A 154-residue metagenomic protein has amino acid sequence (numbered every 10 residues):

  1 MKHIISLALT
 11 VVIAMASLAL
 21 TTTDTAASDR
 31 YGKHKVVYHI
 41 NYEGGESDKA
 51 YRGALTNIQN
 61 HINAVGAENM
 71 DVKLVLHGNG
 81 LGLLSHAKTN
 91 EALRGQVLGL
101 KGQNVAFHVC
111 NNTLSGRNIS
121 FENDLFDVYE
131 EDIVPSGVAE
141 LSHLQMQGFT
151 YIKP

Functional and structural regions predicted by a protein language model:
M1-L9: Bacterial N-terminal signal peptides that target proteins for export
A8-A19: Bacterial N-terminal signal peptides
D29-G45, V75-N79: Acidic/histidine-rich, surface-exposed loop or edge segments in extracytoplasmic proteins
V36-H39, K73-L76, A106-V109, K153: Structural recognition of the beta-strand scaffold that forms the well-ordered cores of secreted hydrolase catalytic
I40-A54, L84: Short, glycine-rich nucleotide/cofactor-binding loops
A50-G66: Histidine-anchored nucleotide/phosphate-binding helix
D71-S85, T113: Acidic helix-start/capping segments at beta-turn-to-alpha-helix junctions
A87-P154: A cross-taxonomic marker for long C-terminal extensions/tails that follow the last structured domain
